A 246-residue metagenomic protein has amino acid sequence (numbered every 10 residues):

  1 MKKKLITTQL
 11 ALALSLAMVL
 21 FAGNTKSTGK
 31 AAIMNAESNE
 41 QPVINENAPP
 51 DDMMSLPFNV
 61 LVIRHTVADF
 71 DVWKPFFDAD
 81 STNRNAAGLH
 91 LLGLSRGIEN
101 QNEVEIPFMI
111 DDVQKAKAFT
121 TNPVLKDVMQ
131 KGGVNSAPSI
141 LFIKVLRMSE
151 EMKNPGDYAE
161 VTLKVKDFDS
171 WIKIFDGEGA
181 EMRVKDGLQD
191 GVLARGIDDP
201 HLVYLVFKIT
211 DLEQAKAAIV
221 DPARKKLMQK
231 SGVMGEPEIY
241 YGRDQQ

Functional and structural regions predicted by a protein language model:
K2-L10: Bacterial N-terminal signal peptides that target proteins for export
I6, F21, T25-Q246: Short S/T/G/P-rich N-terminal loop/turn motif that feeds into the first structured element of a domain
A11-V19: Bacterial N-terminal signal peptides
